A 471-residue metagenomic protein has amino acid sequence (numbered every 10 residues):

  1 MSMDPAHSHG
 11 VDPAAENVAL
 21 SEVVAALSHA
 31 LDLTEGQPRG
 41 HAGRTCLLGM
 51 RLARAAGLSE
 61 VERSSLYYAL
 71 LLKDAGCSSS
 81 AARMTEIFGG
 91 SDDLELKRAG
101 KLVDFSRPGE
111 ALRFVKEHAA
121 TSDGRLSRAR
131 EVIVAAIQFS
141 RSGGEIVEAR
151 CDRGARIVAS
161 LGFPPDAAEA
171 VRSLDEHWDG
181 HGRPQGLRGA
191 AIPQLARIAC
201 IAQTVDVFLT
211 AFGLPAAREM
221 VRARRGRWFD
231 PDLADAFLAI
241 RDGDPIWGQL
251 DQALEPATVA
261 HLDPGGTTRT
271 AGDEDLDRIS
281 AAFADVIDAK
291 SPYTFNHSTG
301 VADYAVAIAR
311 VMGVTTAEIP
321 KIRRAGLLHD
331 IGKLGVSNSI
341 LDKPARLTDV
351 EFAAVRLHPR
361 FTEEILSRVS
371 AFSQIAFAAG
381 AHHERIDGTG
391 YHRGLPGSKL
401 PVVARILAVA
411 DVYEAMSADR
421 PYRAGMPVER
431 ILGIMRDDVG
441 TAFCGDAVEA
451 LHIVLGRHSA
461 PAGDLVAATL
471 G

Functional and structural regions predicted by a protein language model:
D4-G471: Metal-dependent catalytic cores of enzymes that make or break cyclic nucleotides and related phosphoester linkages
